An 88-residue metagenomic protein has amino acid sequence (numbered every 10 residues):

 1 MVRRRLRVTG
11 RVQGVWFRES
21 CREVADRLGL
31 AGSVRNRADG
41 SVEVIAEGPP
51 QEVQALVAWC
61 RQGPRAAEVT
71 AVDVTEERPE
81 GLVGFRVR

Functional and structural regions predicted by a protein language model:
M1-R88: Intrinsically disordered, low-complexity, mixed-charge
